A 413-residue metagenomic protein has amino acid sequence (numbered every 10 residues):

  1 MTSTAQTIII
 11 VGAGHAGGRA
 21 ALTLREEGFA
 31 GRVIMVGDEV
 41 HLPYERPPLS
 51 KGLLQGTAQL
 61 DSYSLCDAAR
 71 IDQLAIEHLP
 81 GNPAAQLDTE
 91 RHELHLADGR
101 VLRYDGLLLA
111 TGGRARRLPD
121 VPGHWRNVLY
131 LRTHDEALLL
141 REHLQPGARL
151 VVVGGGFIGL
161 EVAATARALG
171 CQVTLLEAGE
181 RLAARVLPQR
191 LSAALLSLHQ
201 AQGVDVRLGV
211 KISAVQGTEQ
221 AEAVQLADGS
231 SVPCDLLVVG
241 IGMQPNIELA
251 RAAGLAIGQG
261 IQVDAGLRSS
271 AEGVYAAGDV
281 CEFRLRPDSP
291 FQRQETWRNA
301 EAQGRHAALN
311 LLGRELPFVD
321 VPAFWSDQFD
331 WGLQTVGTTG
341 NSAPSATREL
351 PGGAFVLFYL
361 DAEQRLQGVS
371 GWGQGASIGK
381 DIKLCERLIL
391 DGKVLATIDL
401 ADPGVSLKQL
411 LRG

Functional and structural regions predicted by a protein language model:
T2-I76, T165-V186: Beta1-alpha1 glycine-rich phosphate/pyrophosphate-binding loop at the start of Rossmann-like nucleotide-binding domains
T2-T7, E26, V280-G379, K383: Mid-to-C-terminal Rossmann-like scaffold of FAD/NAD(P)H-dependent oxidoreductases
T2-V11, S64-V151, Q225-A227, V238-G240 (+3 more regions): FAD-binding core/adjacent interface of flavoenzyme oxidoreductases
H15, V40, G113-A115, D135 (+3 more regions): Residue-level detector of alpha-helix initiation sites
A30-R32, L74, H78-H95, L102 (+1 more regions): A Rossmann-like FAD-binding core segment of flavoenzymes
H124-G147, E219-Q225, S230-H306: FAD-site-proximal beta/loop scaffold in flavoenzymes
L139-L187, A221: Rossmann-like NAD(P)H-binding beta-loop-alpha module
G392-G413: Cysteine/selenocysteine-centered motifs that mediate thiol-based redox chemistry or coordinate metal-sulfur cofactors
